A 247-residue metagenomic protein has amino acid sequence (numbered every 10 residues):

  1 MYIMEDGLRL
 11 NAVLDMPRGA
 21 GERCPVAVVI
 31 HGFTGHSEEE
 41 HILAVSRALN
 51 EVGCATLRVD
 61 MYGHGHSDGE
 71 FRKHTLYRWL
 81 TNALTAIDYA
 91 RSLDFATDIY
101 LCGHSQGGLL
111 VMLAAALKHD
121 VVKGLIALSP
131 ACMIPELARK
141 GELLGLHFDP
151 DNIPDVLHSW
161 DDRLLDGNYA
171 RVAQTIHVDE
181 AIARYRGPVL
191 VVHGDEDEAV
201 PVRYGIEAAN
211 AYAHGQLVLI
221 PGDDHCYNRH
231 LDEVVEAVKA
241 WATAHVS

Functional and structural regions predicted by a protein language model:
M1-A20: N-terminal cap/lid segment of alpha/beta-hydrolase-fold proteins
L10, Y100, L109, A116 (+2 more regions): The alpha/beta-hydrolase serine catalytic core
R23-G32: Short beta-strand element of the alpha/beta-hydrolase
H31, G103-S105, G194: Conserved alpha/beta-hydrolase "nucleophile elbow" surrounding the catalytic nucleophile
T34-S46, M61: The serine-hydrolase catalytic nucleophile loop
S46-D68: Conserved alpha/beta-hydrolase
H64-D94: Catalytic nucleophile-loop/oxyanion-hole region of alpha/beta-hydrolase and closely related hydrolase-like folds
D94-S105: Alpha/beta-hydrolase fold nucleophile elbow
